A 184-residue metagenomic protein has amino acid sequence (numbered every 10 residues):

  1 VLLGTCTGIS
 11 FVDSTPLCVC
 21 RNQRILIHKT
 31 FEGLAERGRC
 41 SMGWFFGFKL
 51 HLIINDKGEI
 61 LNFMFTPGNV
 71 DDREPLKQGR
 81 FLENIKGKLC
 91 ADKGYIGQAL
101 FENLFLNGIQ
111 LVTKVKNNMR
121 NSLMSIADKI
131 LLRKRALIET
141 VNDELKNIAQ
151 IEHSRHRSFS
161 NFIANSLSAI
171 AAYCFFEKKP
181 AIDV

Functional and structural regions predicted by a protein language model:
V1-V184: Short alpha-helical elements
